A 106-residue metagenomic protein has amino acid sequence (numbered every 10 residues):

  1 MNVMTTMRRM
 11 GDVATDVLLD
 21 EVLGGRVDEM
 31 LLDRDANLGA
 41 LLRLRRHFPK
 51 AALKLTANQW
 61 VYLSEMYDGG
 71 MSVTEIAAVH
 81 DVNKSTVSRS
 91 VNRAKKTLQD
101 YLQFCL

Functional and structural regions predicted by a protein language model:
M1-L38: Charged, low-cysteine interdomain linkers and short loop/connector segments that bridge structured helical modules
A36, A40-A52: Short, Lys/Arg-enriched N-terminal segment that forms or immediately precedes the first helix of a structured domain
R45, Q59-W60, V91: Short, leucine-enriched amphipathic alpha-helices that occur as contiguous helical runs
H47-K54, Y101, C105: Generic non-transmembrane alpha-helical segments
K50-S72: Short amphipathic alpha helix immediately N-terminal
A78-Q103: DNA-recognition helix of helix-turn-helix
